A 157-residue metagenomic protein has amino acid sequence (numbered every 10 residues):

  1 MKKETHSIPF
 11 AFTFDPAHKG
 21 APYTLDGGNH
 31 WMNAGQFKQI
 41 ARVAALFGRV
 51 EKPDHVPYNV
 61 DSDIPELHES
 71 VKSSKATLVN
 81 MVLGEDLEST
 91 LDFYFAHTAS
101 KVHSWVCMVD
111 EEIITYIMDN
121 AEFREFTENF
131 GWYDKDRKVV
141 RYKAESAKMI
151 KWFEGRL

Functional and structural regions predicted by a protein language model:
M1-L157: Nucleic-acid endonuclease domains
